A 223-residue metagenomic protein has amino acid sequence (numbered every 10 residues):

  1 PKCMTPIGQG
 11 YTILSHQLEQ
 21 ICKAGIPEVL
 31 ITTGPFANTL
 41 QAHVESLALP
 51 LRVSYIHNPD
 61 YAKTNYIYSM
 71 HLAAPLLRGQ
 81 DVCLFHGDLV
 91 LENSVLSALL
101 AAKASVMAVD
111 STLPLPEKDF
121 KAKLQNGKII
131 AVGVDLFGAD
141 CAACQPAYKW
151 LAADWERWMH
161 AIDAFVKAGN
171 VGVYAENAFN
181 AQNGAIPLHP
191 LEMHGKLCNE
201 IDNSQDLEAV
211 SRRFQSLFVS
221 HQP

Functional and structural regions predicted by a protein language model:
P1-L40: N-terminal glycine-rich phosphate-binding loop and ensuing alpha1 helix
C3, R52-S54, P187-H189: Conserved beta-strand segments of alpha/beta enzyme cores
L14, A37, I67-M70, L96 (+4 more regions): A general structural signal for well-ordered alpha-helical segments in protein cores
Q20, S46-L49: Short, conserved SAM-binding/catalytic segment of Class I S-adenosyl-L-methionine-dependent methyltransferases
G34, I56-N58, L191-M193: Conserved beta-strand termini and adjacent loop/short-helix elements that scaffold enzyme active sites in alpha/beta
L40-Q41, A48-D119: Conserved beta-loop-beta/alpha segment of the NTase-like Rossmann-fold superfamily that binds/positions NTPs
E92-G169: Conserved core of the sugar-phosphate nucleotidyltransferase
Q125, A143-P223: Conserved alpha/beta core of the MobA/IspD/sugar-nucleotide pyrophosphorylase nucleotidyltransferase superfamily
